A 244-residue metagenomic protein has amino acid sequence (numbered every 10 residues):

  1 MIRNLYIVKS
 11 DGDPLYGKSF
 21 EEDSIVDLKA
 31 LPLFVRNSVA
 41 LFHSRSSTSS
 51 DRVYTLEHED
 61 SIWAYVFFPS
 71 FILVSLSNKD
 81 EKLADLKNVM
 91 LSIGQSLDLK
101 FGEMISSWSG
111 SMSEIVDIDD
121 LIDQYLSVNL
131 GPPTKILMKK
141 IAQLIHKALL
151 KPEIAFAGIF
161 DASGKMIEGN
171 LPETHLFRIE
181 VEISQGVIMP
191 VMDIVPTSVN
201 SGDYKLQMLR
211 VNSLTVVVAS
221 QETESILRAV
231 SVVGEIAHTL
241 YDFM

Functional and structural regions predicted by a protein language model:
M1-N4, S10-F156, A162-M244: Acidic, low-complexity cytosolic segments
